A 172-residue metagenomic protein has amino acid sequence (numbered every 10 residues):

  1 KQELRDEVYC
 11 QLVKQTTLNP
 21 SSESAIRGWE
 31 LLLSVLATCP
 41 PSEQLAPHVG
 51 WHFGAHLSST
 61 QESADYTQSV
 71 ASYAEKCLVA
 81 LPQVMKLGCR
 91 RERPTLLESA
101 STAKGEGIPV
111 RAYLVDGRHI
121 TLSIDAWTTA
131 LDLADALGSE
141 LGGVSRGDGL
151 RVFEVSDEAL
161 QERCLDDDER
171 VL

Functional and structural regions predicted by a protein language model:
K1-L172: Intrinsically disordered, Pro/Ser/Thr-rich cytosolic linker and juxtamembrane tail regions that serve as
